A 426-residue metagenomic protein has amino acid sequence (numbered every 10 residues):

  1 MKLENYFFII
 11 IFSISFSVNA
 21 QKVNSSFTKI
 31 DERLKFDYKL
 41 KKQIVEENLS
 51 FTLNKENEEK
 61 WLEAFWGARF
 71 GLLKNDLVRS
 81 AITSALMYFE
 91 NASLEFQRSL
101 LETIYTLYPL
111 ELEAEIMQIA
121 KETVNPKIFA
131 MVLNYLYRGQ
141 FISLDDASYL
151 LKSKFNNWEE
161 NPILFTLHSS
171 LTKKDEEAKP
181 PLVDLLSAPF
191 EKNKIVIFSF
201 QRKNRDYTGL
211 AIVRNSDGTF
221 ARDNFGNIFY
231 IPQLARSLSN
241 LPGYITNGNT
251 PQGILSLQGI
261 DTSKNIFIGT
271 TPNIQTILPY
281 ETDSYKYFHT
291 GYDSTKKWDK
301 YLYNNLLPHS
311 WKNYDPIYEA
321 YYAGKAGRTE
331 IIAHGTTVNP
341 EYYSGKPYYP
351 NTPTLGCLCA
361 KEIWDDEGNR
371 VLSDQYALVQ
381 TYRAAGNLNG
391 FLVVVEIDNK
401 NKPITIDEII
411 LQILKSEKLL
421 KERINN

Functional and structural regions predicted by a protein language model:
M1-K22: Bacterial Sec-dependent N-terminal signal peptides
K22-T83, M87-R98, E102-P109, K121-F129 (+3 more regions): Cell wall/extracellular polymer interaction/catalysis modules
E115-I119: A short acidic, amphipathic alpha-helical/loop segment
P350-E362: Active-site nucleophilic cysteine motif
